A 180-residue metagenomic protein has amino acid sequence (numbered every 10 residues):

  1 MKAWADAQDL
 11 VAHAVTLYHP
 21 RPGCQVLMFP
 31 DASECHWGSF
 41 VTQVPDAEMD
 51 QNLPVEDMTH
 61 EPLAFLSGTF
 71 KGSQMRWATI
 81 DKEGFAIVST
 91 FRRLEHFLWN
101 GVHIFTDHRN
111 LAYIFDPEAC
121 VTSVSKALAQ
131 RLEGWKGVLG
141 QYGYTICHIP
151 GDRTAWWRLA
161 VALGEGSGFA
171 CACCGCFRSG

Functional and structural regions predicted by a protein language model:
M1-Y18: Amphipathic alpha-helical
A7, D31, S39, H60 (+7 more regions): Mobile genetic element proteins and their domesticated derivatives, centered on retroelements and DNA transposons
T16-P22, H96: A short acidic-Thr-Gly-centered motif at the start of a beta-strand
E34-P45, M49-N52: Acidic, metal-ligating active-site segments
A47-F85, S89, R109-P117, T122-A129: A short, polar/acidic, helix/strand-boundary loop motif
N52, E118-C120, S125-K126, R131-G180: Flexible, low-complexity interdomain linkers flanking nucleic-acid-processing modules
K82-G101, L132-I146: Metal-dependent nuclease catalytic cores in nucleic-acid-processing enzymes, especially RNase H-like/related
F97-I114: Substrate-binding beta-hairpin/strand module that engages nucleic acids
